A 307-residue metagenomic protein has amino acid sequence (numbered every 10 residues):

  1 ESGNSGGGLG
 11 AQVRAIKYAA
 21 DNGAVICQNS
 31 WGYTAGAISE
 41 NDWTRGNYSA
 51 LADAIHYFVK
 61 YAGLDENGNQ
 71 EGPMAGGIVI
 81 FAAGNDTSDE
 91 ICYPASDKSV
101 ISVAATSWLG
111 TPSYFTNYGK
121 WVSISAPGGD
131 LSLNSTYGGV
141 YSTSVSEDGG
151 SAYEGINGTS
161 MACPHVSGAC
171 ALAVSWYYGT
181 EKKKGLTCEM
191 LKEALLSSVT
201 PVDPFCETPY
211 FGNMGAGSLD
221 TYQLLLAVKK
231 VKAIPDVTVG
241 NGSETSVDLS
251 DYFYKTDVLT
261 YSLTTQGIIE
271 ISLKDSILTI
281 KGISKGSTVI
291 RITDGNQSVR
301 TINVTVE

Functional and structural regions predicted by a protein language model:
E1-S2, K17, V25-N29, G129-M214: Hydrolase catalytic cores
E1-S99, L109-T111, E147-P164, Y210-G212: Substrate-binding/access-modulating region of protease and related hydrolase catalytic domains
D97-S102, K120-V122: Glycine-enriched alpha-helix->loop->beta-strand junction motifs that scaffold or abut catalytic
T106: Carbohydrate-associated surface elements
T111-T116, N134-T136: Short, charged, surface-exposed secondary-structure boundary motifs
G212-K229: A recurrent domain-boundary module in secreted/ectodomain proteins
A227-E307: Extracytoplasmic soluble-region selector
